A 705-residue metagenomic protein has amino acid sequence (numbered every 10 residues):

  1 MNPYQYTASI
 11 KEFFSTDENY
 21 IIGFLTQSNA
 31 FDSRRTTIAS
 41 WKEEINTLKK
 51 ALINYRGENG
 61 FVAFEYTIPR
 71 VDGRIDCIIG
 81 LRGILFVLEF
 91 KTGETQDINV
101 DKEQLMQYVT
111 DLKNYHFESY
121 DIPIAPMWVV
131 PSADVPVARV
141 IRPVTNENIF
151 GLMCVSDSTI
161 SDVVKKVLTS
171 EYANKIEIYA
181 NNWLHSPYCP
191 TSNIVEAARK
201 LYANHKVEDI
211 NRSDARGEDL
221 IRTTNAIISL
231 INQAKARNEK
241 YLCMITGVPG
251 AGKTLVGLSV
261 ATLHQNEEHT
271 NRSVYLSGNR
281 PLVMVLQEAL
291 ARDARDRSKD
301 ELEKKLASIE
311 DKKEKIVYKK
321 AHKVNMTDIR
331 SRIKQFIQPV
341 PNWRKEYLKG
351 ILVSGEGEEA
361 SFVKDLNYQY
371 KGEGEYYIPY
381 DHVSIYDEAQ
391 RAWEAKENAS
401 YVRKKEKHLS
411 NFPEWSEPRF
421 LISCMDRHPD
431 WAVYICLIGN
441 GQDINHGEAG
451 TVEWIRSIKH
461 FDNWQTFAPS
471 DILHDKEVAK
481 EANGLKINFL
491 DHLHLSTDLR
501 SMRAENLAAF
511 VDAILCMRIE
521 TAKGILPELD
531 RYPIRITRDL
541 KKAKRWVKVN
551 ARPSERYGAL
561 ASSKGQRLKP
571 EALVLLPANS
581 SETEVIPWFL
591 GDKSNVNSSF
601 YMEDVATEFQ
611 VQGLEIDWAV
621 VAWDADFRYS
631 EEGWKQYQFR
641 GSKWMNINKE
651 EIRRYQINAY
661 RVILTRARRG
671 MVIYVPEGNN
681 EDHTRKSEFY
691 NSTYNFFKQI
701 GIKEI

Functional and structural regions predicted by a protein language model:
M1-P190: Accessory nucleic-acid engagement/destabilization modules that flank
I194, R199-Y202, D209-Y241: N-terminal pre-P-loop "Q-motif" helix
I245: Hydrophobic anchor at the beta1->P-loop junction of P-loop NTPases
K253: Conserved lysine of the Walker
G257, I444-E448, S470-A625, Y629: Conserved helicase/translocase motor-coupling segment
Y318-M425, E603-T607: Conserved RecA-like ASCE ATPase "motif II neighborhood" in helicase/translocase motors
I385-E481: Signature of the SF2 helicase/ATPase Hel1-core->accessory helical subdomain module
D430-V433, S599-I705: C-terminal accessory regions
